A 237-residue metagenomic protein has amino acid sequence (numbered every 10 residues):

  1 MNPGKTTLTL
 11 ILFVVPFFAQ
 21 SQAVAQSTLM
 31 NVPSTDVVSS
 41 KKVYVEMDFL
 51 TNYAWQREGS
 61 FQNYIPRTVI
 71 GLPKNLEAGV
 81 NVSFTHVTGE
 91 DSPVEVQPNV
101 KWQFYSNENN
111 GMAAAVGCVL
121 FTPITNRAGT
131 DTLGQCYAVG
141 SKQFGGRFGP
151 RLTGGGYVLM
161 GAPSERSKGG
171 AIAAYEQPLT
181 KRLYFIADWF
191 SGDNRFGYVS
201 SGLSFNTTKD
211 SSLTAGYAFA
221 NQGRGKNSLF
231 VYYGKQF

Functional and structural regions predicted by a protein language model:
M1-L29: Cleavable N-terminal export/targeting peptides
Q22-P150, G156-G161, P178-Y184, D188-F190 (+1 more regions): Transmembrane beta-barrel domains of Gram-negative outer membranes and organellar outer membranes
P163-G169: A general structural motif
R195: Catalytic-pocket segment enriched in acidic/His residues
